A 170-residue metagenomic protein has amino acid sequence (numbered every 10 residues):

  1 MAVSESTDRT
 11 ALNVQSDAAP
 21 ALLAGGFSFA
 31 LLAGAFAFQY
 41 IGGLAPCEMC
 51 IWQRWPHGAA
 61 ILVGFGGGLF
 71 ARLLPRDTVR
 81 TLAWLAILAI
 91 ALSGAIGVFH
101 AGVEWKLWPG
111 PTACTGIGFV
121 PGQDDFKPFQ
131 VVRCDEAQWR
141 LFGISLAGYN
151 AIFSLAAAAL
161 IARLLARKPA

Functional and structural regions predicted by a protein language model:
M1-D17: Short, Lys/Arg-rich, polar N-terminal cytosolic tail immediately upstream of the first transmembrane signal-anchor
Q15-G26, F70-G94, A158-A159: Interfacial segments of alpha-helical transmembrane regions
A24-L31, F38, V63, G67 (+3 more regions): Hydrophobic residues within membrane-embedded alpha-helical segments of Major Facilitator Superfamily
A30-Q39, A91-L107: C-terminal TM-helix exit segments that contain a strictly Trp-centered aromatic cap at the helix terminus
L44-A59: Loop-to-helix transition at the N-terminal end of transmembrane alpha-helices
F65-L74, A162-P169: Structural signal for the C-terminal ends of transmembrane alpha-helices and the immediately following loop
W105-A147: Extracytosolic (periplasmic/ER-lumenal) interhelical loops and adjacent juxtamembrane/interface segments of multi-pass
V131-A170: A hydrophobic membrane-anchoring alpha-helix module
